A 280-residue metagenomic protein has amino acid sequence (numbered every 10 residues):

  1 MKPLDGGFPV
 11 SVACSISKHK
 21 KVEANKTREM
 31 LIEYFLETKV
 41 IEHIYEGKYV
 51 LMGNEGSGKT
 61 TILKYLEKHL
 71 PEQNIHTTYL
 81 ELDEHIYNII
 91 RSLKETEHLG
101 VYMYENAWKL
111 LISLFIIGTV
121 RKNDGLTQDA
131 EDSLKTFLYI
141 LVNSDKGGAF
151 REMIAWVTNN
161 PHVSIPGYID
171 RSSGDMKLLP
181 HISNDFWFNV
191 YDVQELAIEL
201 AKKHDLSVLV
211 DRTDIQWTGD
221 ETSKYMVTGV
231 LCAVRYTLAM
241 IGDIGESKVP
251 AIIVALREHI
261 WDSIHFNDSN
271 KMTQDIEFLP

Functional and structural regions predicted by a protein language model:
M1-Y49, N54, P71-N74, T78: A short, basic N-terminal segment
C14-K20, A24-N25, E42-H43, W156-G167 (+3 more regions): Localized chelating/binding microdomains that coordinate divalent metal ions or stabilize phosphate-bearing
F35, L66, I116-N123, T237 (+2 more regions): Generic structural signal for hydrophobic core residues of well-folded globular domains
K48, L63, Y104-K109, S113 (+3 more regions): Short runs of predominantly hydrophobic/aromatic residues within well-ordered alpha helices that form helix-helix
Y49, H76-L80, I253, E277-L279: Hydrophobic/aromatic beta-strand patches that form the interior of the parallel beta-sheet core in alpha/beta enzyme
N54-S207, Q216: P-loop NTPase nucleotide-binding core
W187-S207, R212-P280: The catalytic "switch" region of P-loop NTPases
